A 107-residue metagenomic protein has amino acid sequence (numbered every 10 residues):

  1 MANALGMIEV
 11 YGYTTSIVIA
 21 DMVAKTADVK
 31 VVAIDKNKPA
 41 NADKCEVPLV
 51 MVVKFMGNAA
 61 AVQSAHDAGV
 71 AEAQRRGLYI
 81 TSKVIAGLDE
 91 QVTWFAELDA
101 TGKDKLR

Functional and structural regions predicted by a protein language model:
M1-V50, M56-R107: Long, contiguous binding/interaction regions
